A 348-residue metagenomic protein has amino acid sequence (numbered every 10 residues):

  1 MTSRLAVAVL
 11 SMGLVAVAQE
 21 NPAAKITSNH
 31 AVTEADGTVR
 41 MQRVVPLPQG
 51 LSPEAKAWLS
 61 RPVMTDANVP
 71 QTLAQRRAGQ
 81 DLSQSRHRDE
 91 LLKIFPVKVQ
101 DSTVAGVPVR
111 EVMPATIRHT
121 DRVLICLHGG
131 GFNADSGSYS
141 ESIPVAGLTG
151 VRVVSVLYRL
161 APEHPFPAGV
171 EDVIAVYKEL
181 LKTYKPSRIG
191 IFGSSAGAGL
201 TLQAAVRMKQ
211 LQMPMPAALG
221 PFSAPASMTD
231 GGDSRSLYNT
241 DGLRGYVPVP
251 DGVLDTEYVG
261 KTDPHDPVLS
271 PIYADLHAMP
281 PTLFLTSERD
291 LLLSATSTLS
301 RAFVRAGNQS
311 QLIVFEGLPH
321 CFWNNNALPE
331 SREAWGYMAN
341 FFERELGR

Functional and structural regions predicted by a protein language model:
R4-V15: Bacterial N-terminal signal peptides
M12, V69-P70, G79-D81, A196: Helix-centric, low-specificity signal for extended rod-like, repetitive segments
E20-T27, A31-E34, Q42-P70, K93-R348: Alpha/beta-hydrolase superfamily serine-hydrolase fold, recognizing
L73-A74, A78-S102: A domain-start/cap signature at the N-terminus of enzymes
